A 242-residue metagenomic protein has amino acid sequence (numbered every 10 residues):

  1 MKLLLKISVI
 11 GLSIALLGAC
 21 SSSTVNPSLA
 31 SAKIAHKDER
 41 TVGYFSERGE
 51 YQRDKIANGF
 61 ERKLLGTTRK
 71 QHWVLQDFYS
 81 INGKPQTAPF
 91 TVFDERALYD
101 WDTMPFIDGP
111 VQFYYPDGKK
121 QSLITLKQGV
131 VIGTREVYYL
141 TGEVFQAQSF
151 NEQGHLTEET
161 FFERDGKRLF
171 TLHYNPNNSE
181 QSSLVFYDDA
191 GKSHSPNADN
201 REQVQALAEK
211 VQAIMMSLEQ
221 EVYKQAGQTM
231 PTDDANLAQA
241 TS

Functional and structural regions predicted by a protein language model:
M1-S8: Bacterial N-terminal signal peptides that target proteins for export
C20-S242: Glycine/tyrosine- and acidic-biased, solvent-exposed loop/turn segments at the edges of beta-strands
